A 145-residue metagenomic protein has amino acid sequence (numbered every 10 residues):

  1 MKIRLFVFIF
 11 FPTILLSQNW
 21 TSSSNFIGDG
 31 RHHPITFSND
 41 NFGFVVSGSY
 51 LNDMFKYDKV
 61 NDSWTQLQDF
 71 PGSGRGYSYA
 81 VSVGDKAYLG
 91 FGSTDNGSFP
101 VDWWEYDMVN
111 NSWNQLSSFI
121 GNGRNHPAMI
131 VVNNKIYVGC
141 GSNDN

Functional and structural regions predicted by a protein language model:
M1-N19: Bacterial Sec-dependent N-terminal signal peptides
S17-N145: Kelch-like beta-propeller repeat domains
